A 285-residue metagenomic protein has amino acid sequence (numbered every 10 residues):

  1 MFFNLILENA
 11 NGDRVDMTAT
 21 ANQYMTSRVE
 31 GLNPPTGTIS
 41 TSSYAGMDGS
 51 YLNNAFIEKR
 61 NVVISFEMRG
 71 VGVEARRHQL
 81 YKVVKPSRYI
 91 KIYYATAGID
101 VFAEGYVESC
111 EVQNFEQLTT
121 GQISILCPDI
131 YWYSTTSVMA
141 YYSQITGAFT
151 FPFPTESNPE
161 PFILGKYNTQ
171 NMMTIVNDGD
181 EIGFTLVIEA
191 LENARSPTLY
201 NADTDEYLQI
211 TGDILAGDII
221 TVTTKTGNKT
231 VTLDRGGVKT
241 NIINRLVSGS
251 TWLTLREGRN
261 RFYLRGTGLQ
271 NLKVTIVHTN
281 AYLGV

Functional and structural regions predicted by a protein language model:
M1-T41: Polar/acidic, low-complexity leader/linker segments enriched in S/T/G and N/D
F2-E8, I90-I92, S196-L199, K229-L233: Short polybasic amphipathic segments
M47-V71, Q117-I130, N260: Oligomerization/assembly interface segments of phage tail-like spikes and tubes
F56-I57, N61-K91, T96: Compositionally biased, low-complexity regions
V63-E67, Y106, S124-L126, T185-E189 (+1 more regions): Residue-level recognition of well-ordered beta-strand positions that form the cores of beta-sheet-rich folds across
Y89, Y93-S134: Short beta-strand and beta-hairpin "edge-sheet" elements
Y133-Y141: Short, charged, solvent-exposed linker or helix-capping segments at domain edges/interfaces that act as flexible hinges
A140-V285: Intrinsically disordered, low-complexity segments enriched in serine, threonine, and glycine
